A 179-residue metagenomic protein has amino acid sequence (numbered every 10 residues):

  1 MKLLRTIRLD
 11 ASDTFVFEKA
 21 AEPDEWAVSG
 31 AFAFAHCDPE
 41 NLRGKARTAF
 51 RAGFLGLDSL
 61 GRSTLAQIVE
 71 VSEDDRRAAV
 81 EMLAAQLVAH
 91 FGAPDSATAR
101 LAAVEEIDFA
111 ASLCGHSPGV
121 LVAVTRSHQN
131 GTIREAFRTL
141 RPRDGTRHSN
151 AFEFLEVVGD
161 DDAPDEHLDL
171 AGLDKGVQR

Functional and structural regions predicted by a protein language model:
M1-S63, F154-D165, L170-G172: N-terminal accessory interaction module
A49, G53, M82-Q86, H90 (+2 more regions): Charge-rich, solvent-exposed alpha-helical interaction surfaces
L60-E73: Extended, non-catalytic structural segments that build the interaction scaffolds of large macromolecular assemblies
D75-L83: Short acidic alpha-helix initiation/capping motifs at coil-to-helix transition points, especially at protein N-termini
M82, V88, D108-S112, D162-H167: Extended terminal accessory/targeting regions
A89-V104: Short, surface-exposed acidic
R100-C114: Amphipathic alpha-helical segments that form the core helices of the histone-fold
G115-R179: Acidic, proline/glycine-rich low-complexity IDRs
